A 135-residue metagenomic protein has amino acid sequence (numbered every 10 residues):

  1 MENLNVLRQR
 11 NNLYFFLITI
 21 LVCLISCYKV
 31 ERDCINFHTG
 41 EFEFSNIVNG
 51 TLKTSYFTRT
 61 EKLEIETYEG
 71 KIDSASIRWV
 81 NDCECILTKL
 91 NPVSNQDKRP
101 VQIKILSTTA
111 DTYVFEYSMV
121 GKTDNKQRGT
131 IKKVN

Functional and structural regions predicted by a protein language model:
E2-F15: Bacterial N-terminal signal peptides that target proteins for export
C23-S26: C-terminal motif of bacterial Sec signal peptides marking the signal peptidase cleavage site
Y28-V30: Bacterial signal peptide processing site
C34-G50: Tryptophan-anchored aromatic micro-motifs
L52-V80: N-terminal glycine/threonine-rich, aromatic-flanked beta-hairpin/loop signature
S55-F57, S74-R78, P100-S107, G129-K133: Hydrophobic/aromatic beta-strand elements that line small-molecule binding cavities or substrate pockets in beta-rich
E66, V114-K126: Short, exposed beta-strand-loop hairpins at the edges of beta-sheets in extracellular/periplasmic proteins
I86-A110: An anionic, turn-rich surface loop/hairpin at beta-sheet edges that serves as a generic interaction/coordination patch
